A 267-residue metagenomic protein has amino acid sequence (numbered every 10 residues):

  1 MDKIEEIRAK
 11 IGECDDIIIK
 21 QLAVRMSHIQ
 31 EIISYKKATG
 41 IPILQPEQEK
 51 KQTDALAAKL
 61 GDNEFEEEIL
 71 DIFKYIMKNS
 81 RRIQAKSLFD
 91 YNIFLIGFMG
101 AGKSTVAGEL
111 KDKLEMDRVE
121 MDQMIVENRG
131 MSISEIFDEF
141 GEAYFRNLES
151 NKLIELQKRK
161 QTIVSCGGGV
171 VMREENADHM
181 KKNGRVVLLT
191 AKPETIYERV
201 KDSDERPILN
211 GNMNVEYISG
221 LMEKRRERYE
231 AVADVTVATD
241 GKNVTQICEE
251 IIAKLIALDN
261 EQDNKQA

Functional and structural regions predicted by a protein language model:
M1-D90: Domain-level signature for soluble enzymes in the chorismate/prephenate branch of the shikimate pathway
L95: Hydrophobic anchor at the beta1->P-loop junction of P-loop NTPases
F98: P-loop (Walker A) phosphate-binding loop of NTP-binding proteins
A101: ATP-binding Walker
S104: Walker A/P-loop
E109, K113, R226-A267: NTP-dependent small-molecule kinase module
E120-V170, N176-D178, R206: ATP-dependent small-molecule kinase phosphotransfer cores that center on conserved nucleotide phosphate-binding segments
K182-R226: A glycine- and Lys/Arg-enriched "phosphate-lid" helix/loop adjacent to the NTP-binding pocket of small-molecule kinases
